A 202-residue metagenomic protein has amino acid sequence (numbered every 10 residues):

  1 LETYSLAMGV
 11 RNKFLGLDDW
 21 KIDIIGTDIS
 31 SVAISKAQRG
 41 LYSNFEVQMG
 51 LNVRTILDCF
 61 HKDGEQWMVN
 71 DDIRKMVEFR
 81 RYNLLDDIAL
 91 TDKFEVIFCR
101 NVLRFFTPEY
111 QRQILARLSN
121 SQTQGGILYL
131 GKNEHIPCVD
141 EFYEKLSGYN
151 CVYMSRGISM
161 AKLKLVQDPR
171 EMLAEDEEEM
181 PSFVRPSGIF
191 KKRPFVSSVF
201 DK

Functional and structural regions predicted by a protein language model:
L1-L17: Conserved SAM-binding loop of SAM-dependent methyltransferases across substrates and taxa, primarily the Class I
M8, G40-Y42, E144-S147: Short secondary-structure boundary/capping segments
L15-F98, V102-F106, Y110, I136: Extended basic-aromatic, gly/pro-enriched interface segments that bind polyanionic ligands
R112-Q124: A short glycine-rich, Lys/Arg-flanked "PGG" loop and its adjoining helix->strand segment in the class I
Q124-K132: Conserved beta-strand signature within the Rossmann-like core of class I S-adenosyl-L-methionine
F142-F200: Core SAM-dependent methyltransferase catalytic element
